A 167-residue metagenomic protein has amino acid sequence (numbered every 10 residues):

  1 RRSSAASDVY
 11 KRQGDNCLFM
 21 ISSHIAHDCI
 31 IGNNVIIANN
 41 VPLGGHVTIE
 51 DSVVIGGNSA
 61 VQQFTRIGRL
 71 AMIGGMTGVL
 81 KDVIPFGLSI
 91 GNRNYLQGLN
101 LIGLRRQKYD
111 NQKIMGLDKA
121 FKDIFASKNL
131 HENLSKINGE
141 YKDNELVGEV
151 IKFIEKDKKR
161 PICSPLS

Functional and structural regions predicted by a protein language model:
R1-A6, Y10: Single conserved hydrophobic/aromatic residue that forms the stacking wall/gate of nucleotide- or nucleobase-binding
R2, L18, I36, V54 (+2 more regions): N-terminal alpha-helical segment
G14-D15, M20-I21, A26-H27, G32-N33 (+7 more regions): Left-handed beta-helix
N92-S167: Terminal amphipathic alpha-helical/low-complexity segments used for targeting or macromolecular assembly
